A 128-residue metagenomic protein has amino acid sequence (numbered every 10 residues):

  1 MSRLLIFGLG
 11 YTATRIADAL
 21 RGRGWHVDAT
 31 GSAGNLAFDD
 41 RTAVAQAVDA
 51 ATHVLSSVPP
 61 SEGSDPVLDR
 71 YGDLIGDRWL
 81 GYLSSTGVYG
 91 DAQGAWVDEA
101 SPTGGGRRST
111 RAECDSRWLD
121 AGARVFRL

Functional and structural regions predicted by a protein language model:
L4-G8: Conserved N-terminal Rossmann-fold NAD(P)-binding element of oxidoreductases
A13-T14: N-terminal Rossmann-fold NAD(P) dinucleotide-binding loop
G22-F38: NAD(P)-binding Rossmann-fold cofactor-contacting core
T30, L80-T86, F126-L128: SDR active-site strand-loop-helix element
G34-G76: NAD(P)H-binding glycine-rich loop region in Rossmannoid oxidoreductase-like domains and their noncatalytic homologs
G72-G106: Conserved Rossmann-fold NAD(P)-dependent oxidoreductase catalytic core, especially the SDR/UDP-sugar
R117-L128: Conserved beta-loop-beta element that borders a ligand/cofactor-binding pocket
